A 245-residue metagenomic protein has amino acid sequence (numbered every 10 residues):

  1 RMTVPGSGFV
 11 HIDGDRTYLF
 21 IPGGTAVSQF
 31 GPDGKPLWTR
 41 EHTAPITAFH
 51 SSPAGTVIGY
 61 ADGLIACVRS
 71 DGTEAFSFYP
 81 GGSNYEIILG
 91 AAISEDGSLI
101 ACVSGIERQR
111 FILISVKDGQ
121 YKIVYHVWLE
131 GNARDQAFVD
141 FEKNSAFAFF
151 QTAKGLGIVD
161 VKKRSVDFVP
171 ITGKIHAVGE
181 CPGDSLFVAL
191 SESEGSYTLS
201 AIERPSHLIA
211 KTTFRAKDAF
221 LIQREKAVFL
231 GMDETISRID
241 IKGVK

Functional and structural regions predicted by a protein language model:
R1, G8-P22, V27-Q29, P53-Y60 (+9 more regions): Short beta-strand elements that form the blades of beta-propeller/WD-repeat-like and other beta-sheet-rich scaffold
R1-V4, G34-E41, E74-G82, K122-E130 (+2 more regions): A short beta-strand motif characteristic of beta-propeller blades
T3-D15, E41-P53, Y85-I93, E130-F141 (+2 more regions): Repeated scaffold domains used in trafficking and secretory/extracellular systems, primarily beta-propellers
F30-G34, R69-T73, V116-G119, D160-R164 (+2 more regions): Short loop/turn segments that connect beta-strands within beta-propeller blades
K35-P36, T73-E74, R108, L156-G157 (+3 more regions): Short, surface-exposed beta-strand-loop junctions and turns on beta-sheet-rich folds
P45-Y125: Solenoidal tandem-repeat scaffolds enriched in leucines and small polar residues
S98-V188: Eukaryotic tandem repeat interaction scaffolds
Y197-I202, L208, A216: C-terminal soluble interaction/assembly domains
